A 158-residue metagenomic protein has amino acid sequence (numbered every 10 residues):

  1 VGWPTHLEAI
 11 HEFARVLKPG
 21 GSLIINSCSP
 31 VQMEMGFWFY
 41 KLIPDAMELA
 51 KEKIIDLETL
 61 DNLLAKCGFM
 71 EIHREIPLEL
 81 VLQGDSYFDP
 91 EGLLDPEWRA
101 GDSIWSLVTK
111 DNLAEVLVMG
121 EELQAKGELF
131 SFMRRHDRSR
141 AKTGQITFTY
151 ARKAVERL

Functional and structural regions predicted by a protein language model:
V1-G2: Glycine/small-residue-rich loop that forms an oxyanion/phosphate-binding "nest" at active or ligand-binding sites
T5, K51-K53, V81: Residues that cap or flank secondary-structure elements
T5-S22: A short glycine-rich, Lys/Arg-flanked "PGG" loop and its adjoining helix->strand segment in the class I
S22-E52: Conserved class I S-adenosyl-L-methionine
I24-I25, E71-E75: A structural signal for short, well-ordered beta-strand segments and their strand-loop junctions that often border
E52-G68: Short alpha-helix
H73-L158: Conserved Class I S-adenosyl-L-methionine
